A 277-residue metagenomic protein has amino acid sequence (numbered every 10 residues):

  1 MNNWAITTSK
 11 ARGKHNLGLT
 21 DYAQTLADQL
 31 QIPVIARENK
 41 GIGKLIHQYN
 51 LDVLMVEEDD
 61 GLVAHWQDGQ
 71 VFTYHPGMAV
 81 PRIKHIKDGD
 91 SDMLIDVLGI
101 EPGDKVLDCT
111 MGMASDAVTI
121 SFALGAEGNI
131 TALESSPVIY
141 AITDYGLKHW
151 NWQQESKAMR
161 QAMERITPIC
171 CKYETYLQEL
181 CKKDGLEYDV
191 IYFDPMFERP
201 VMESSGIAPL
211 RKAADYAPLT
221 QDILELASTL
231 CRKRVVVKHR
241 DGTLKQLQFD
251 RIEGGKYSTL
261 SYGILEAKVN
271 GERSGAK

Functional and structural regions predicted by a protein language model:
M1-D104, G275: S-adenosyl-L-methionine
G103-G112: Conserved class I S-adenosyl-L-methionine
L107, L186-F193: Short SAM/SAH-binding signature in class I
M113-E127: Conserved SAM-binding loop of SAM-dependent methyltransferases across substrates and taxa, primarily the Class I
N129-S135: Conserved SAM-binding motif I beta-strand of class I
S135-Y188: S-adenosyl-L-methionine
P195-I223: Mobile active-site "lid"/loop adjacent to the S-adenosyl-L-methionine
T220-A267: Conserved Class I SAM-dependent methyltransferase catalytic core
